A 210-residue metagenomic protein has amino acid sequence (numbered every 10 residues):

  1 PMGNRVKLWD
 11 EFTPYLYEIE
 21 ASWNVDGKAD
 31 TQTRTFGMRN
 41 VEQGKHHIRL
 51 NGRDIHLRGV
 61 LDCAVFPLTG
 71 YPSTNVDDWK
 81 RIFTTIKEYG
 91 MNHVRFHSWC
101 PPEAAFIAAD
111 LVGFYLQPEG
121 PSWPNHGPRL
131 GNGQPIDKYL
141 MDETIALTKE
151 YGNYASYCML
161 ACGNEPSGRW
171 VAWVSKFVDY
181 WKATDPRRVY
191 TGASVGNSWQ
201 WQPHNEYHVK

Functional and structural regions predicted by a protein language model:
P1-H97, A108, V112-G113, E143 (+5 more regions): Secreted/periplasmic carbohydrate-active enzymes, especially glycoside hydrolases
H93-K210: Substrate-binding/catalytic cleft of secreted carbohydrate-active enzymes, primarily glycoside hydrolases
